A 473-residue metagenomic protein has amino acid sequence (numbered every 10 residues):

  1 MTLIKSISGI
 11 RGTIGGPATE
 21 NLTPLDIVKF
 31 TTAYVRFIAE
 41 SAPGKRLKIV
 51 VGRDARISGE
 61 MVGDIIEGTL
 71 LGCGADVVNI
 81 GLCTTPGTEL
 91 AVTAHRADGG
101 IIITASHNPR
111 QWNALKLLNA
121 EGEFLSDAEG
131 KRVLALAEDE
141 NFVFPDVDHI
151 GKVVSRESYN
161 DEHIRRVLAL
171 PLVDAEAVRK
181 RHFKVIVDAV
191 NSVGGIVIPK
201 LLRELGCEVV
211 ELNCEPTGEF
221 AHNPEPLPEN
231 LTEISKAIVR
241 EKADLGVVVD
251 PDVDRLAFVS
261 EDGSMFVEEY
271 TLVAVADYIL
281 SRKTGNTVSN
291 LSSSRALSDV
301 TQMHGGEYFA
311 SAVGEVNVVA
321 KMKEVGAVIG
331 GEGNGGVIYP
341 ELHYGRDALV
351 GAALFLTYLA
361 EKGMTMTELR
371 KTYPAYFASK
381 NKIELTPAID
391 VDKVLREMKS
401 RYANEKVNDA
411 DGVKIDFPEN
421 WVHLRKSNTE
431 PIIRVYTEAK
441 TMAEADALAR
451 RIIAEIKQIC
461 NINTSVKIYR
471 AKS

Functional and structural regions predicted by a protein language model:
M1-C73, V153-V185: An N-terminal, well-structured beta->alpha segment
T13, N113-E241: Gly/Ser/Thr-enriched, mixed-charge loops and adjacent short helices that form phosphate/oxyanion-binding elements
R36, K48-W112, K200-V259: N-terminal small/polar loop signature for handling phosphorylated ligands or for N-terminal nucleophile
L117-A120, A257-E261, I338-P340: Short beta-strand-to-turn element immediately C-terminal to the catalytic PLP-Schiff-base lysine in fold type I
S126, E211-N213, S264-T284, A348-L359: Gly/Ser/Thr-rich active-site loops/lids in small-molecule metabolic enzymes that frequently grip phosphoryl groups
K131-R165, A169, S260-G333, I338: Proline/glycine-rich low-complexity loops and linkers
L245, K283-S473: Phosphate-binding and adjacent anionic-ligand microenvironments
